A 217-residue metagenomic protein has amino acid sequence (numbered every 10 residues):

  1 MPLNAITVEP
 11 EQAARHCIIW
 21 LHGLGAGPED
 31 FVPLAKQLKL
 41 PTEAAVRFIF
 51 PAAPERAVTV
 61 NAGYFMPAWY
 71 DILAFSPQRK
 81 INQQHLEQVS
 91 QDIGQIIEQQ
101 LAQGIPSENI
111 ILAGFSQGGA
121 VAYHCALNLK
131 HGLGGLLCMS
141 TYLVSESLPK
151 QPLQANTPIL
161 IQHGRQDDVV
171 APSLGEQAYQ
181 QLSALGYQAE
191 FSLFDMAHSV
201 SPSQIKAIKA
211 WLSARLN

Functional and structural regions predicted by a protein language model:
P2-E108: Serine-hydrolase catalytic machinery in alpha/beta-hydrolase-like enzymes
H22-L24, I110-F115, G164: Conserved alpha/beta-hydrolase "nucleophile elbow" surrounding the catalytic nucleophile
P33-A35, A171-Q181: Short alpha-helix in the alpha/beta-hydrolase fold that links the catalytic acid
P51-A52, A113, L137-S140, Q162 (+1 more regions): Alpha/beta-hydrolase-fold catalytic nucleophile elbow
E108-A155: Primarily recognizes the serine-hydrolase "nucleophile elbow" in alpha/beta-hydrolase and SGNH/GDSL folds
Q154-I159, L185-Y187: Short, proline-enriched alpha-helix->beta-strand connector loops that line the catalytic pocket of alpha/beta-hydrolase
I161-H163, D167: Short beta-strand/loop motif that positions the catalytic acidic residue of the alpha/beta-hydrolase fold
E176-N217: C-terminal catalytic histidine-bearing segment of alpha/beta-hydrolase fold enzymes
